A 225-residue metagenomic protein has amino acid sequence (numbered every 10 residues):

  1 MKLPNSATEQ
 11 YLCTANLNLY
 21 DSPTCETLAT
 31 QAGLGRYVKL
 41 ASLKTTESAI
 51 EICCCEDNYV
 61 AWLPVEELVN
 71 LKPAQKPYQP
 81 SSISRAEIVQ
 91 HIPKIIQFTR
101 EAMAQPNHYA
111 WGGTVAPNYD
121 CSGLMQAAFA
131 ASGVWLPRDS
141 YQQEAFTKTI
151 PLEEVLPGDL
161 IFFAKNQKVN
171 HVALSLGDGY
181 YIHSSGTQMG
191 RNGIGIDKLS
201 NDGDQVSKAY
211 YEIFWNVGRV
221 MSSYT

Functional and structural regions predicted by a protein language model:
M1-T8, C53-A102, N107: Boundary regions of SH3-family modules and the immediately adjacent low-complexity/disordered segments in eukaryotic
K2-D21, T27, L176-T225: Aromatic- and glycine-rich peptidoglycan recognition patches
T27-L28, P151: Short, conserved secondary-structure segments in the cores of folded domains
Q31-E66: SH3/SH3-like beta-barrel superfamily modules
Q105-P157: Catalytic cysteine-centered active-site loop
L136-D202: ...with weaker cross-activation on analogous glycine-rich loops/strands in unrelated enzymes
